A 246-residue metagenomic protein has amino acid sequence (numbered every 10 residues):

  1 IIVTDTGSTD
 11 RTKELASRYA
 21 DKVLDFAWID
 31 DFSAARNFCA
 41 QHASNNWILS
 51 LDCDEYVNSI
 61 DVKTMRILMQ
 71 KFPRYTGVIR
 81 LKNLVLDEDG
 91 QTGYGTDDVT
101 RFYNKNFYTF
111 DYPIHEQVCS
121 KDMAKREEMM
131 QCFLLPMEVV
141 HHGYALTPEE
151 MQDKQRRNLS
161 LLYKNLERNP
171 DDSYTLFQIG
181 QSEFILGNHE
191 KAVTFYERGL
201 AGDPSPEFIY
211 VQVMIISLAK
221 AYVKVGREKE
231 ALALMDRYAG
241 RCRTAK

Functional and structural regions predicted by a protein language model:
D5-E14, W28, D52-E55: A conserved acidic beta->alpha catalytic loop
E14-F38, H42: Conserved donor nucleotide-binding strand/loop of the catalytic core
A34-A40, V57-T194: Catalytic-site signature of metal-activated, phosphate-bearing donor transferases, centered on the GT-A/GT-A-like
I48: Short aromatic/hydrophobic "clamp" motif used to bind/position activated sugar donors
N165-N169, L200-V213, R241-K246: Flexible helix-coil transition and linker loops at the boundaries of alpha-helical arrays
